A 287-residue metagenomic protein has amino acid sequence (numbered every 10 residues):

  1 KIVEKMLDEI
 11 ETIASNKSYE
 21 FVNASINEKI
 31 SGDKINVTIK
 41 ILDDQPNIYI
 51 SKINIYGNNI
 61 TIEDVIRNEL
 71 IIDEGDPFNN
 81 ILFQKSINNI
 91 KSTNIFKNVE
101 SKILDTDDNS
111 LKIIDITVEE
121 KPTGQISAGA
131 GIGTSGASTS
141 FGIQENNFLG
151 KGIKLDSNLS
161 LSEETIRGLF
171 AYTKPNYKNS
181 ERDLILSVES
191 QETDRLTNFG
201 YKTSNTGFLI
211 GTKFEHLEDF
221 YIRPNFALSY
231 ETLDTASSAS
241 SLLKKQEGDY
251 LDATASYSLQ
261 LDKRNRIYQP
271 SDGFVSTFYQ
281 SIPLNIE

Functional and structural regions predicted by a protein language model:
K1-S92, N98-V99, I103-I114, S138: Interaction-mediating elements
N79-Y279: Gram-negative/organellar outer-membrane beta-barrel architecture
L284-E287: Short, intrinsically disordered, charge-balanced linker/junction segments flanking boundaries in proteins
